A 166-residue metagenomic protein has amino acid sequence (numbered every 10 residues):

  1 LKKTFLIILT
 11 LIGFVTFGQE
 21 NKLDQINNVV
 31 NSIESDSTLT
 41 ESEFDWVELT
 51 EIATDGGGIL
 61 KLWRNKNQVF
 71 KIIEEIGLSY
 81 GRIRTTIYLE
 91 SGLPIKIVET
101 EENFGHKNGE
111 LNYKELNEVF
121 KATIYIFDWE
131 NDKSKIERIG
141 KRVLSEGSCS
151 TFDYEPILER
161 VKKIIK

Functional and structural regions predicted by a protein language model:
L1-N21: Bacterial Sec-dependent N-terminal signal peptides
Q19-K166: Buried hydrophobic residues that stabilize the cores of well-folded domains
